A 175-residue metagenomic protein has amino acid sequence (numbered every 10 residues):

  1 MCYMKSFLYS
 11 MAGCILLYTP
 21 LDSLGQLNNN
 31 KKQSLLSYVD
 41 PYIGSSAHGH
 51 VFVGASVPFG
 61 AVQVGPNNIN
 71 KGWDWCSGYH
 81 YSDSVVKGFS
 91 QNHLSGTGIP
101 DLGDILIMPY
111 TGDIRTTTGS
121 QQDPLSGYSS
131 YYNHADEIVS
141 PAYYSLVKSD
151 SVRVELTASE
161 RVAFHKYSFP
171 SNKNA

Functional and structural regions predicted by a protein language model:
M1-N29: Bacterial Sec-dependent N-terminal signal peptides
Q26-A175: Accessory carbohydrate-recognition regions in carbohydrate-active enzymes
